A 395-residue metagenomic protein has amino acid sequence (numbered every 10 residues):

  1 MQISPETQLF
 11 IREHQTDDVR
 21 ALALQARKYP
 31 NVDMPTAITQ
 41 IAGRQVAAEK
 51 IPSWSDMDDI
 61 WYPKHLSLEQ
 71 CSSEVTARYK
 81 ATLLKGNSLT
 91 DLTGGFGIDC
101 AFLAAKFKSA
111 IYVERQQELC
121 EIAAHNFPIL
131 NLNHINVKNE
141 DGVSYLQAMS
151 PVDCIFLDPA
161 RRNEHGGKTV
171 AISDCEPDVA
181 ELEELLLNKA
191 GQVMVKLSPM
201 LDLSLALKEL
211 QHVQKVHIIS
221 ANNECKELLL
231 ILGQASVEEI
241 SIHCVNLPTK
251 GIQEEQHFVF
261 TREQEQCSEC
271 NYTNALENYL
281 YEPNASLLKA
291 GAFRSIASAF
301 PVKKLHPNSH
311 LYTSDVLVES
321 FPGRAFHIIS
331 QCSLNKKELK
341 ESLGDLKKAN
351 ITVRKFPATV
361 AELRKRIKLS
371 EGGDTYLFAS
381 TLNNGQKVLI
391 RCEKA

Functional and structural regions predicted by a protein language model:
M1-A395: SAM-dependent transferase fold signal centered on methyltransferase-like domains, encompassing both Class I
